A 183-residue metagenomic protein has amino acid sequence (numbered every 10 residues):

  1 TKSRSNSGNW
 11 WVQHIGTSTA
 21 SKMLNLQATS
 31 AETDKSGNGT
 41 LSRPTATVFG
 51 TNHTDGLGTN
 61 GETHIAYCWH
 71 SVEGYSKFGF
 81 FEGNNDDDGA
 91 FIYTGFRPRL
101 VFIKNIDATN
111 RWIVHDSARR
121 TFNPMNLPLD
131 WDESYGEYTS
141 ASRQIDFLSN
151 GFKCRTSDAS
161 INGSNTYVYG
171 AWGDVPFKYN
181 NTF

Functional and structural regions predicted by a protein language model:
T1-F183: Surface-exposed molecular-recognition determinants
